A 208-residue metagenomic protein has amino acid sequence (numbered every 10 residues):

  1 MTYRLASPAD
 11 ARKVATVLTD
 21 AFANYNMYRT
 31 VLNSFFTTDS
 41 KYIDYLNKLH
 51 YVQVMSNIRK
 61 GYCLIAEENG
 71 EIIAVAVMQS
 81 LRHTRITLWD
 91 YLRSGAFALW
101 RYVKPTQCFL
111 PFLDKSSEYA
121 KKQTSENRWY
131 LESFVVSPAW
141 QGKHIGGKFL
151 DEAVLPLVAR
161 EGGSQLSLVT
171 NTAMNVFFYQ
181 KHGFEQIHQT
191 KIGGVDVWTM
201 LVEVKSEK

Functional and structural regions predicted by a protein language model:
T2-R29: A short beta-loop-alpha structural element at the N-terminal edge of CoA-dependent acyl/N-acetyltransferase catalytic
F36-K60: Active-site rim helix/loop that mediates acceptor-substrate recognition in acyltransferases
R59-A76: Conserved beta-hairpin
V77-V135: Conserved acyl-donor/pantetheine-binding loop and adjacent beta-alpha core of acyl/acetyltransferases and related
K122-W129, L157-N171: Conserved GNAT acetyl-CoA-binding A-motif
V136, G142-P156: Conserved acetyl-CoA-binding loop-helix of GNAT-fold acetyltransferases
G147, R160-G163, T172-Q189, D196: Conserved active-site alpha-helix within GNAT-family acetyltransferase domains
K205-K208: Short, basic, low-complexity termini and linkers enriched in Ser/Thr/Gly/Pro that act as targeting/leader peptides
